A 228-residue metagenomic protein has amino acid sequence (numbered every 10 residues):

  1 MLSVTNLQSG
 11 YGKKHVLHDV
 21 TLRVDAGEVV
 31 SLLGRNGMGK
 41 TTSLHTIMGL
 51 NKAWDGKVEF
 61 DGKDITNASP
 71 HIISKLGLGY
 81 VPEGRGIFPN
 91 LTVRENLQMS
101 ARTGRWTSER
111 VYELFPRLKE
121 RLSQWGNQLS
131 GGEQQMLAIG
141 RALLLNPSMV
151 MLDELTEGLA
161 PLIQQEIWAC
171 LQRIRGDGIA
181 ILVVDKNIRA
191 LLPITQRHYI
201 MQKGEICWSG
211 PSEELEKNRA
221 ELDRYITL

Functional and structural regions predicted by a protein language model:
L33-R35: The feature captures the beta-strand-to-loop junction immediately N-terminal to the Walker
M48: Helix-to-loop junction immediately C-terminal to a conserved catalytic motif
K52, D64-R85, S108, E120-S123 (+1 more regions): ABC ATPase NBD coupling module
G56-D64, L76, W106, R110-E113 (+1 more regions): Conserved ABC transporter NBD signature motif
W125-L129, E133: Conserved ABC ATPase signature
A142-L143: ABC ATPase C-loop
E154-L155: Walker B catalytic motif
